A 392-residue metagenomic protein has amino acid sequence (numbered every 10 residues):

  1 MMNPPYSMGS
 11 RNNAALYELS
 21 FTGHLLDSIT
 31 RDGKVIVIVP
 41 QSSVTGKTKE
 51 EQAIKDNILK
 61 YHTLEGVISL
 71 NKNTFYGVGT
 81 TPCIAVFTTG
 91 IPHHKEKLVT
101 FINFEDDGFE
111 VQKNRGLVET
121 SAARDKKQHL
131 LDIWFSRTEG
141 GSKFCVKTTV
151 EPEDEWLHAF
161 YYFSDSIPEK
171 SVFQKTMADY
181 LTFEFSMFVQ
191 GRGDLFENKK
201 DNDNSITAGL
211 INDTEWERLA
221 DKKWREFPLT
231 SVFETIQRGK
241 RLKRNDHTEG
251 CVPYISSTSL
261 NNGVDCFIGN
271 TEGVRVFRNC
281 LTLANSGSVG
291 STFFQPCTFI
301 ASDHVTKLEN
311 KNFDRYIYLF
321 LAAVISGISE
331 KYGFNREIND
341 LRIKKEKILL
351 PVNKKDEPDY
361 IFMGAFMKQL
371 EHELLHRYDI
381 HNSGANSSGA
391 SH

Functional and structural regions predicted by a protein language model:
M1: A conserved beta-strand element that flanks and buttresses the S-adenosyl-L-methionine
P4-S205: A conserved structural/catalytic subdomain of Rossmann-like adenosyl-cofactor enzymes
I84-V86, Y254, T282, K307 (+1 more regions): Conserved hydrophobic/aromatic beta-strand scaffold that supports enzyme active sites
H93-K95, F313-L319, K354-D359: Short, conserved charged micro-motifs
F144-G239, N245-N261, K354-H392: Non-catalytic DNA-recognition/assembly elements of restriction-modification systems
E169-S171, N198, N202, H304 (+3 more regions): Glycine-anchored helix-breaking recognition loops at helix->coil/strand junctions
E226-L229, Y254-I255, T282-L283, F293-F294 (+2 more regions): General detector of folded, globular domains
D265-F320: A short beta-sheet element
